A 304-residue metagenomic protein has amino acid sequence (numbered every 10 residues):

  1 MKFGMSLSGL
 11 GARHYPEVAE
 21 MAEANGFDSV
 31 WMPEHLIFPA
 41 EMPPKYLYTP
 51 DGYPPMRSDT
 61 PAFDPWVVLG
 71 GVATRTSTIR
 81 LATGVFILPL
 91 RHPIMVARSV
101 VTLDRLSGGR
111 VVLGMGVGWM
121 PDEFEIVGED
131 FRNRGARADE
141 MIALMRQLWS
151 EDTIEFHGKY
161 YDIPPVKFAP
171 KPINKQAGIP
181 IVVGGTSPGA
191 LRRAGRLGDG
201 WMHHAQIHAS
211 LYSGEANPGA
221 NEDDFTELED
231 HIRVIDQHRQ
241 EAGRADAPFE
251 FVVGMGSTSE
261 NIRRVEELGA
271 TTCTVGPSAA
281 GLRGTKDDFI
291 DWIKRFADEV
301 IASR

Functional and structural regions predicted by a protein language model:
M1-R304: Active-site-adjacent structural elements that line small-molecule/cofactor binding pockets in enzymes
